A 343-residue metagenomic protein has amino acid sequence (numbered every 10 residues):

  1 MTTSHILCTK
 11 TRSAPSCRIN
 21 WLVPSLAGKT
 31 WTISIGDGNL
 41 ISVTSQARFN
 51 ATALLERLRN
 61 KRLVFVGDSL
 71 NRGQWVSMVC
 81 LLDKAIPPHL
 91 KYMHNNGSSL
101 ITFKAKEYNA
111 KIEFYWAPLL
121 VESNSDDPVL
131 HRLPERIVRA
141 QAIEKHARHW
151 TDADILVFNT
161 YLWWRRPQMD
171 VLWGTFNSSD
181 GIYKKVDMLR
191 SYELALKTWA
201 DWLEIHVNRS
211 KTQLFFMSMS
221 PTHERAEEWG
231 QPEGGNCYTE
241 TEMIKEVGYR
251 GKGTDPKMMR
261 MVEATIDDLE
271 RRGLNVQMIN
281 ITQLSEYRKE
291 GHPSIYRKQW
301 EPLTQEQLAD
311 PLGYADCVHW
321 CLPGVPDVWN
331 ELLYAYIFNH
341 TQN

Functional and structural regions predicted by a protein language model:
M1-N343: A compositional signature for long Ser/Thr(±Pro)-rich, low-complexity
